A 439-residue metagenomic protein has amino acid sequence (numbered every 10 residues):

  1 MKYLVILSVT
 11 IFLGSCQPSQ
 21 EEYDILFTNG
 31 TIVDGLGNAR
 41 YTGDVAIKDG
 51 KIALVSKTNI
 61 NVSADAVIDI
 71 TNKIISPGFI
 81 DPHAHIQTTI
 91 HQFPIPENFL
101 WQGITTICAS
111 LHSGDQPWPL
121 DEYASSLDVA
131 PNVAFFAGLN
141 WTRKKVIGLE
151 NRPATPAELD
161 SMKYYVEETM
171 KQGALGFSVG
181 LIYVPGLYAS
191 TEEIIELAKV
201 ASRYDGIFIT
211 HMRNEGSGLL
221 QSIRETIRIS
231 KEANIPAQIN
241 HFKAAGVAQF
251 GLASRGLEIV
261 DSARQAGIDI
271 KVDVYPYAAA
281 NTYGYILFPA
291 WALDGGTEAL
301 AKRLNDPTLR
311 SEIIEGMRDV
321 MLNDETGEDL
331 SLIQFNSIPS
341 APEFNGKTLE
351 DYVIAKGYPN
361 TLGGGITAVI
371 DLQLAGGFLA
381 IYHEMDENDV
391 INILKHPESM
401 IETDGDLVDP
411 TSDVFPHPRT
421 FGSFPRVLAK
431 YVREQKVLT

Functional and structural regions predicted by a protein language model:
M1-L7: Sec-dependent signal peptide recognition, specifically the positively charged N-region followed immediately by
G14-S15: C-terminal motif of bacterial Sec signal peptides marking the signal peptidase cleavage site
S19-L26, I32-S76: Histidine-rich, glycine-flanked metal-binding segment
G30, V45, G50, N72 (+9 more regions): Divalent metal-coordination and catalytic microenvironments
I70-I75, F79-I80, A84, Q92-V179 (+4 more regions): Divalent-metal coordination cores built from histidine and acidic residues
H85-H91, S113-Q116, G186-A189, N214-L220 (+2 more regions): Acidic-and-aromatic substrate-binding clefts and catalytic sites of carbohydrate-active enzymes
F135-F136, K145-P156, D160-V184, A198 (+3 more regions): Active-site neighborhoods of metal-dependent hydrolases
E168-T226: Divalent metal-binding pocket/active-site signature
